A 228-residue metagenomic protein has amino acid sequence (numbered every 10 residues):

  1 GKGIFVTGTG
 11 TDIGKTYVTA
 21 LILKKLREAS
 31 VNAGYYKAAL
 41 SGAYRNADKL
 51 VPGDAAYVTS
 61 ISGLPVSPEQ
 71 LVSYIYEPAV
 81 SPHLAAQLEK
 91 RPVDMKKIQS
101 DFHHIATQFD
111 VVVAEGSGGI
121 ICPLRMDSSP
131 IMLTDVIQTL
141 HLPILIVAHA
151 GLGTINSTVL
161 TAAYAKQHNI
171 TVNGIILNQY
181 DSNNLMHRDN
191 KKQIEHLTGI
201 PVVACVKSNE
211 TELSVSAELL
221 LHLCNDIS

Functional and structural regions predicted by a protein language model:
G3, Y17-P92, K96, D101-H104: N-terminal phosphate/diphosphate-binding loop that engages ATP/GTP or pyrophosphate donors across diverse enzyme folds
V6: Hydrophobic anchor at the beta1->P-loop junction of P-loop NTPases
I13-G14: Conserved glycine(s) of the Walker
L23-R27, L133-I137, N156-Q167: Histidine-anchored nucleotide/phosphate-binding helix
I98, F102-S129: Switch II (G3) loop of P-loop NTPases
M126-A150: Inter-motif core of Ras-like GTPase G domains
M126-T134, V159-A162, H187-K192: Charged helix-capping and loop-helix junction motifs
A163-S228: C-terminal lobe/tail of nucleotide-utilizing enzymes
